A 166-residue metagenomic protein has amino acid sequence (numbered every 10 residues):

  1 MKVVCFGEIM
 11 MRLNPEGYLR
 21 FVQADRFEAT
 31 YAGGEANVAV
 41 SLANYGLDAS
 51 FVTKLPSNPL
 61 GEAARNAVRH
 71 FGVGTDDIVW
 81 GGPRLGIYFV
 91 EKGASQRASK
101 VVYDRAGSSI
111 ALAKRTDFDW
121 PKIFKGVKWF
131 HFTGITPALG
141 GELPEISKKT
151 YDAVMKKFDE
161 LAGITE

Functional and structural regions predicted by a protein language model:
M1-G74, A113-T116: Glycine-rich phosphate/adenosyl-contacting loop at the front of the ribokinase-like
M1-V4, R69, T75, A94-E166: Ribokinase/PfkB-type carbohydrate-kinase core domain
I9, G81-R84, S95: Short, solvent-exposed coil/turn elements at secondary-structure transition points
D48-A49, R84-G86, K100: A common structural microfeature
P56, D76-L85: Beta-strand->loop->alpha-helix junctions that form or flank phosphate-binding loops in nucleotide-handling enzymes
I87-E91: Short beta-strand scaffold segments in enzyme catalytic cores
